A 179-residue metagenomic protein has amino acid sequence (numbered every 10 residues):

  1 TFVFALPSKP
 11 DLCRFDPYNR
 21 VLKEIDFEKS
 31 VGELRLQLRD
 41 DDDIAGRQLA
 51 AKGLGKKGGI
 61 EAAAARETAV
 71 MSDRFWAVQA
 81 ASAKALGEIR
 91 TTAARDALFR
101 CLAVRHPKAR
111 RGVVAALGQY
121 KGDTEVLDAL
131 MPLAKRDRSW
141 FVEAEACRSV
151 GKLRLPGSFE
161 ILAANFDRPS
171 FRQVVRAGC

Functional and structural regions predicted by a protein language model:
T1-A81, E88, R110: Non-catalytic accessory/interaction domains
P7, D26-L38, G59-S72, T91-A103 (+2 more regions): Amphipathic alpha-helical scaffolding segments comprising HEAT/armadillo-like alpha-solenoid repeats
D43-A45, I60, R74-A77, T92 (+4 more regions): Alpha-helix N-cap/helix-start positions at coil->helix boundaries
L49, A65, A81, A97 (+5 more regions): Alpha-solenoid helical repeat scaffolds
V70, H106, D167-C179: Short, intrinsically disordered, charge-balanced linker/junction segments flanking boundaries in proteins
F99-R100, V104-D123, F141, R148: A generic tandem-repeat structural signature
D137-R148, K152-L153, R176: Long alpha-helical HEAT/HEAT-like repeat alpha-solenoid scaffolds in very large eukaryotic proteins, especially those
